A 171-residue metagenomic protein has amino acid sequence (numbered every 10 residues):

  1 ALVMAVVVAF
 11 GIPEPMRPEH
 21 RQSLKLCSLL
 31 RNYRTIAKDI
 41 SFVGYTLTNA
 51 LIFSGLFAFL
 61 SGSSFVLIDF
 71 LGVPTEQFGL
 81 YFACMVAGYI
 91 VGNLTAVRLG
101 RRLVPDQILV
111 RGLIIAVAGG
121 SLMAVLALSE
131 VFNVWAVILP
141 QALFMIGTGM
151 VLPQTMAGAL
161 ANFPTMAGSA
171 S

Functional and structural regions predicted by a protein language model:
A1-I12, M16, L80: Helix-loop-helix hairpin linking two adjacent transmembrane segments in secondary transporters
P13-T46: Juxtamembrane intracellular "pre-TM" segments in multi-pass secondary transporters
K38-A58, A142-I146: Pair of pore-lining "gating" transmembrane helices in MFS-fold secondary transporters
S61-Q77: Short amphipathic helix-loop junctions that connect adjacent transmembrane helices in Major Facilitator Superfamily/SLC
T75-A83, S171: Small-residue hotspots at the loop-to-helix junctions and early N-terminal turns of transmembrane alpha-helices
V91-Q107: Helix-to-loop junctions at the C-terminal end of transmembrane segments in multipass secondary transporters
Q107-T155: C-terminal transmembrane helical hairpin of 12-TM major facilitator-type secondary transporters
A157-G168: Paired intracellular helix-loop junctions of major facilitator superfamily
